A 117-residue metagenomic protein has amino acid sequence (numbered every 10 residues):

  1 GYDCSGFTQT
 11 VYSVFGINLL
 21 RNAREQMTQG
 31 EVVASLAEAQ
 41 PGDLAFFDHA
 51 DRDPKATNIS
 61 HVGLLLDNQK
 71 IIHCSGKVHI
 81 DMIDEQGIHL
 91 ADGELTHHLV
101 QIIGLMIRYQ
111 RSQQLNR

Functional and structural regions predicted by a protein language model:
G1-P41: Catalytic cysteine-centered active-site loop
R24-E25, T57-S60, L65-R117: Aromatic- and glycine-rich peptidoglycan recognition patches
Q29, F47-H49: Short secondary-structure boundary micro-motifs
Q40-D43, T96: Well-ordered beta-sheet/strand-loop patches within structured domains
A45-F46, L65: Paired acidic/hydrophobic, glycine-rich loop segments that form the ligand-binding mouth/hinge of periplasmic-binding
F46-F47, H73: A generic structural signal for residues embedded in beta-strands
D51-D53: Short, charged beta-turn/beta-strand-edge "cap" motif at the junction between a beta-strand and an adjacent loop
